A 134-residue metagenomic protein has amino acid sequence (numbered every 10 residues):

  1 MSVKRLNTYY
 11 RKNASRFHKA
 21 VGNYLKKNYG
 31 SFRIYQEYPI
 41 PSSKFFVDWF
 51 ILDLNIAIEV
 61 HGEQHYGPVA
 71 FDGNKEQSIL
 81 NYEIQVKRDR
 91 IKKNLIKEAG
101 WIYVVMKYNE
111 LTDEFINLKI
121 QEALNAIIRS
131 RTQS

Functional and structural regions predicted by a protein language model:
M1-S134: Nucleic-acid endo/exonuclease domains
